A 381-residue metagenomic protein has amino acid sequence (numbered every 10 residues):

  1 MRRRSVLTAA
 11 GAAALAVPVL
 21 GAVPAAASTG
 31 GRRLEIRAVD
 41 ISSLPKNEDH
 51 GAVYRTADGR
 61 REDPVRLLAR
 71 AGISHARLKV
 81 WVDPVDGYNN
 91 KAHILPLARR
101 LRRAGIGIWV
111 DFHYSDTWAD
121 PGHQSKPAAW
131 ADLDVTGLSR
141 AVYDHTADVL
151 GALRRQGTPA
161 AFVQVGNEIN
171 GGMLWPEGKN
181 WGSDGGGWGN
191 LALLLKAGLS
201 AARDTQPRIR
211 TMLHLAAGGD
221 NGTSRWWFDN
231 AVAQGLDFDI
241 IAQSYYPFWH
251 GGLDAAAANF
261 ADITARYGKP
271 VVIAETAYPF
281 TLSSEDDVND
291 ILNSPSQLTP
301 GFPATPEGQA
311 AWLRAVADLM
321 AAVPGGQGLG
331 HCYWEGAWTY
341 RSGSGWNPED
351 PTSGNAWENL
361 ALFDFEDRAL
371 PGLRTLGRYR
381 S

Functional and structural regions predicted by a protein language model:
M1-A14: N-terminal secretory signal peptides and thylakoid transit peptides that target proteins across membranes
G31-P64: Boundary/entry segment of secreted carbohydrate-active catalytic domains
D49-V53, V82-I94, T117-S139, G171-S183 (+1 more regions): Surface-exposed, active-site-proximal loop segments in enzymatic domains
V53-L68, T146-V149, T223-A231: Short, acidic/polar
E62-A71, R77-T117, G187-T205, F260: Aromatic-lined substrate-binding rim segments of carbohydrate-active enzymes
K91-A92, G122-D229, L236, G251-A258 (+1 more regions): Active-site cleft segment of glycoside hydrolase catalytic domains centered on the general acid/base Glu
A231-Q297, D318: Glycoside hydrolase catalytic-domain groove-lining segments
T281-W312, G326-Q327, C332-S381: Aromatic-rich peripheral "rim/lid" segments of glycoside hydrolase catalytic domains that contact and position glycan
